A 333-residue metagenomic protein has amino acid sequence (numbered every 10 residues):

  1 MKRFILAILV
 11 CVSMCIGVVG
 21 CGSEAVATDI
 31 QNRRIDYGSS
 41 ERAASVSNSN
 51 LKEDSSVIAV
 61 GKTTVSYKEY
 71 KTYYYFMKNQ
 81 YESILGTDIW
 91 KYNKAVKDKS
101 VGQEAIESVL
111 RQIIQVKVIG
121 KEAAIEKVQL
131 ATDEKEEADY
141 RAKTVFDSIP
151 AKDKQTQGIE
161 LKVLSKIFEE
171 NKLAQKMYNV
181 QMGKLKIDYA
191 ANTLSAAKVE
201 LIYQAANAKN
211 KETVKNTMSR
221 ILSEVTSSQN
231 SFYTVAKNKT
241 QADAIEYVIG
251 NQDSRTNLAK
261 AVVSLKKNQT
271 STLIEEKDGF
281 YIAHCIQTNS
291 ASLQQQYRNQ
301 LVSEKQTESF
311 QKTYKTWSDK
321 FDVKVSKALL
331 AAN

Functional and structural regions predicted by a protein language model:
M1-Q103, K312-N333: Short, low-structural-confidence N-terminal segments
S23-E53, E136, P150-N216, R220 (+1 more regions): PPIase-associated folding chaperone regions across multiple families
N50, Q112-V116: Short acidic alpha-helix initiation/capping motifs at coil-to-helix transition points, especially at protein N-termini
S55-T63, A95-L110, I119-Q129, K154-L164 (+4 more regions): Second-shell loop/turn segments in exported
K91-V101, I114, G120, Q129-P150 (+2 more regions): Acidic helix-start/capping segments at beta-turn-to-alpha-helix junctions
Q112, A123-A124, E276, Q287: Short, structured surface segments that line ligand/substrate-binding pockets
K127-E134, S231-A236, S271-L273: Surface-exposed patches in mature extracellular/periplasmic domains of secreted proteins
R220-L258, Q287, A291-L293: Peptidyl-prolyl cis-trans isomerase
